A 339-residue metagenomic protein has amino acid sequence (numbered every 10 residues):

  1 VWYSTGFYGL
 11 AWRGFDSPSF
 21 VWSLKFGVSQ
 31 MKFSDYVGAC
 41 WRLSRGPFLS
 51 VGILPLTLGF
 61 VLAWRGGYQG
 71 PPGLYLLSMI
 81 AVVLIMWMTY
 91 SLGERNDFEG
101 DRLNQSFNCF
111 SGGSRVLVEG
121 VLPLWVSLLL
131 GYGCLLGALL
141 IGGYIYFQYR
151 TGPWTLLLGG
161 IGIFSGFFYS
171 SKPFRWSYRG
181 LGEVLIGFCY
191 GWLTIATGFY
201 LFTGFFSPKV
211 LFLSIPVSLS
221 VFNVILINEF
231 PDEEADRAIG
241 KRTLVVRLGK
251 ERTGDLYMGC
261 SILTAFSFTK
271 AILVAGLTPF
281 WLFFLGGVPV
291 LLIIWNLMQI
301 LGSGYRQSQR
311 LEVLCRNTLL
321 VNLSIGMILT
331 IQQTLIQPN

Functional and structural regions predicted by a protein language model:
F33, G113-P208: Intramembrane alpha-helical segments
L54-G59, V184-F199, V246-K250, V313-M327: Small-residue-rich segments of transmembrane alpha-helices in multi-pass membrane proteins, especially helix faces
L56-L58, L62, G67-F98, L156-G166 (+1 more regions): Membrane-embedded alpha-helical segments that form the functional core of polytopic membrane enzymes, especially those
F60-I80, L139-L156, T194-I215, T269-W281 (+1 more regions): Helix-coil boundary and interhelical linker segments in multi-pass alpha-helical membrane proteins
L84-S111, F222-V245: Acidic (Asp/Glu-rich) catalytic motifs at the cytosolic membrane interface
N104-R150, V245-L277, L319-V321: Multi-pass membrane catalytic core of lipid/isoprenoid biosynthesis enzymes
V184-E233, E251-R252: Functional transmembrane core segments of multi-pass inner-membrane proteins
L273-N339: Extended hydrophobic alpha-helices typical of membrane-associated regions
